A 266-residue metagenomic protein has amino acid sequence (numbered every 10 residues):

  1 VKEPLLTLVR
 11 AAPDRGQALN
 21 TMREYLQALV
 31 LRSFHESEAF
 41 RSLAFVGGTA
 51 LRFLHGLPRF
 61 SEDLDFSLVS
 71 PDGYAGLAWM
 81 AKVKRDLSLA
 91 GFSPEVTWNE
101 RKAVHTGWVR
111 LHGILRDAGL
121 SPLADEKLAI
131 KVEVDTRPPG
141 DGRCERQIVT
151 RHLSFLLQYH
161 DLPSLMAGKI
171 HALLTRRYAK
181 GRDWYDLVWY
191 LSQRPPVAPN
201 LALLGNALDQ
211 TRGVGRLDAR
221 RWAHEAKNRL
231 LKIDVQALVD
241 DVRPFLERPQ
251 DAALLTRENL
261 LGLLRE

Functional and structural regions predicted by a protein language model:
V1-L43, L54, S70-E266: Structured mid-to-C-terminal alpha-helical surface segments
G48, H55-G76: Catalytic metal-binding acidic patch
G48-T49, R182: Gly/Ser/Thr-rich helix-start
